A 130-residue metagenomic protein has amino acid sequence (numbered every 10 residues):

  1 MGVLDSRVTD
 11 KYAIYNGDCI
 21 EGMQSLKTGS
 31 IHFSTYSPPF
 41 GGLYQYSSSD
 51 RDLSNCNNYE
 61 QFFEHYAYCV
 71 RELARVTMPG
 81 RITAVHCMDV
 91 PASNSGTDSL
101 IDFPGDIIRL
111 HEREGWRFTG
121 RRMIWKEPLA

Functional and structural regions predicted by a protein language model:
M1-A130: Core catalytic lobe of class I
